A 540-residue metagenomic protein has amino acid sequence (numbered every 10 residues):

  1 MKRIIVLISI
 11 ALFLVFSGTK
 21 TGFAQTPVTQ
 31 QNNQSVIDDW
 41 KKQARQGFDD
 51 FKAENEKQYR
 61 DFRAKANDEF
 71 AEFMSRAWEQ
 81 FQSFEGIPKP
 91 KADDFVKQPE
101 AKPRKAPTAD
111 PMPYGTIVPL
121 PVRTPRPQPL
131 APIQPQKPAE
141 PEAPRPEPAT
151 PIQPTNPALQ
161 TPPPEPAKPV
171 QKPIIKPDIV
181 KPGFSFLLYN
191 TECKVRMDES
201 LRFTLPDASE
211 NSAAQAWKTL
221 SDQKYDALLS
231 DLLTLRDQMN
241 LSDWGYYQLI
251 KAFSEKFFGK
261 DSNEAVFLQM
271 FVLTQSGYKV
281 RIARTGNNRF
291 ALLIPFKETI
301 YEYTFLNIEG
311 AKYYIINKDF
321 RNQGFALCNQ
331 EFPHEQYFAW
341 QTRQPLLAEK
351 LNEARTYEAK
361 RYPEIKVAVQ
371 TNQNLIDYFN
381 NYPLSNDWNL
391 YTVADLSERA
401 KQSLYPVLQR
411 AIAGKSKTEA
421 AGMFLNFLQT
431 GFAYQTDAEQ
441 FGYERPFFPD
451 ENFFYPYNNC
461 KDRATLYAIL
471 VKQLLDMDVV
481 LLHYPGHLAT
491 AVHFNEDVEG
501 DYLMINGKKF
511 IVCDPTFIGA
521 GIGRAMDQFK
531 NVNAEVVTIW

Functional and structural regions predicted by a protein language model:
M1-I4: Positively charged n-region of N-terminal signal peptides that target proteins for export
I8-S17: Bacterial N-terminal signal peptides
G22-A24: Boundary at the C-terminal end of the N-terminal hydrophobic targeting segment
K52, R60-R63, A71, W78-E85 (+1 more regions): Long, contiguous, compositionally biased segments that the model treats as domain-scale units
E199, S209-L249, N389-F454, T516: Secondary-structure boundary elements
A252-S254, K260, E264-Q409: Extended, non-transmembrane interaction/recognition domains
K256-Q269, Q435-N495: Active-site neighborhood of thiol-dependent amide/isopeptide-bond enzymes
I282-G310, L408, I412-K415, D462-W540: Hydrophobic/aromatic-rich core segments of domains that either
